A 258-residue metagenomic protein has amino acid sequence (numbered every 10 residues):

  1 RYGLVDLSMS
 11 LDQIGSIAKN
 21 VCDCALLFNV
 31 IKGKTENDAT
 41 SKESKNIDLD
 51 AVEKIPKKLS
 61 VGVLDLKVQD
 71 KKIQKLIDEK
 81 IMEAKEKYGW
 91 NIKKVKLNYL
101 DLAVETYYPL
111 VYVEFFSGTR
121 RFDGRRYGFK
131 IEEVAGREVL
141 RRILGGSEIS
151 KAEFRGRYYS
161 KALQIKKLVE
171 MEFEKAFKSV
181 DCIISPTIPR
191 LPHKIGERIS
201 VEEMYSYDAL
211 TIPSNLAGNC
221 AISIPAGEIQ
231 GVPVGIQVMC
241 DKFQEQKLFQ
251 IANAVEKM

Functional and structural regions predicted by a protein language model:
R1-I14, V113, S185-E202: Short glycine/serine-rich loop/turn segments
R1-K67, D78-E79, E83, L144 (+2 more regions): Structural helix-boundary/capping segments
L11-A18, T106, F129-V134: A short glycine-threonine-serine/GTX helix/turn-capping micro-motif
I31, D65-V68, L97-L102, Y112 (+3 more regions): Glycine-rich beta-alpha junction loops
P56, R121-L216: Serine-dependent amide/ester hydrolase catalytic core
Q69-K71, P192-K194, Q230: Glycine/Thr-rich phosphate-binding loops of Rossmann-like dinucleotide-binding domains
W90-K96, I222: General small-molecule cofactor/ligand-binding pocket signal
E105-G118: Charged, often glycine-rich, active-site loop that binds/positions anionic groups
